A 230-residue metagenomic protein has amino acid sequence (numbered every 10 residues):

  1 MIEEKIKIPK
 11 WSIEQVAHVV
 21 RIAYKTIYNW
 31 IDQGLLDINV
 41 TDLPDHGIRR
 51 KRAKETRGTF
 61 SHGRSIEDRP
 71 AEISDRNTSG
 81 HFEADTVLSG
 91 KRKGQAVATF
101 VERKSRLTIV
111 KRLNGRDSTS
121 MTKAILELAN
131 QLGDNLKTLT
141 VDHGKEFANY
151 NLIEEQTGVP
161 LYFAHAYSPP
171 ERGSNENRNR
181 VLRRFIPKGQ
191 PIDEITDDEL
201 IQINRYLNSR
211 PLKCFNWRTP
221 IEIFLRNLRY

Functional and structural regions predicted by a protein language model:
M1-A166, P170-S174, R184-P191, R205 (+1 more regions): Secondary-structure boundary/capping micro-motif
K188-Y230: C-terminal domain-tail junction helix/linker
